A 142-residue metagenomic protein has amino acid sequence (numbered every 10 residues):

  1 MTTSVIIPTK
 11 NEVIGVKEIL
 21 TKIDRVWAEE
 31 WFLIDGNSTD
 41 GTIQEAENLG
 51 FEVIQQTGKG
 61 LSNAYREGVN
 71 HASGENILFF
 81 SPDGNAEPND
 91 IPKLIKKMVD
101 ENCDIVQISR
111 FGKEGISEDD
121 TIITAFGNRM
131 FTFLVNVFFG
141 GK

Functional and structural regions predicted by a protein language model:
T2-S4: Cell-envelope/extracellular polymer assembly enzymes that use nucleotide-activated donors
N11-R25: Short, well-formed alpha-helical segments that are part of the catalytic scaffolds of diverse glycosyltransferases
E12-G15, S38, L61, E87: Donor nucleotide-sugar binding loop of glycosyltransferases
W27, L49-G50: Short, structured coil segments at secondary-structure junctions
D35-I43: A conserved acidic beta->alpha catalytic loop
T57-K59, N63-N70, N89-K142: Acceptor/aglycone-binding surface of glycosyltransferases and processive sugar-polymer synthases
I77: Short aromatic/hydrophobic "clamp" motif used to bind/position activated sugar donors
S81-N85: The conserved acidic donor/metal-binding loop of glycosyltransferases
